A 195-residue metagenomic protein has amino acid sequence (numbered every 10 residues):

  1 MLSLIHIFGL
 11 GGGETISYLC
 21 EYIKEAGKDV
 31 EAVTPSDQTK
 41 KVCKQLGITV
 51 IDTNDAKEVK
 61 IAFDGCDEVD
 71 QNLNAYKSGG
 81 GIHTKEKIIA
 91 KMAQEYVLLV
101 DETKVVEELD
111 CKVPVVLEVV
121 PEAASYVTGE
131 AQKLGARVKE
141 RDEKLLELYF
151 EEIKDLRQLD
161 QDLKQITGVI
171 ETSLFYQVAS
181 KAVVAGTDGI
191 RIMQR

Functional and structural regions predicted by a protein language model:
M1-D64: N-terminal active-site beta-alpha-beta segment that forms phosphate/nucleotide-binding and substrate-recognition loops
Q38-R195: Conserved phosphate- and dinucleotide-binding cores of soluble alpha/beta proteins, encompassing both enzyme active
